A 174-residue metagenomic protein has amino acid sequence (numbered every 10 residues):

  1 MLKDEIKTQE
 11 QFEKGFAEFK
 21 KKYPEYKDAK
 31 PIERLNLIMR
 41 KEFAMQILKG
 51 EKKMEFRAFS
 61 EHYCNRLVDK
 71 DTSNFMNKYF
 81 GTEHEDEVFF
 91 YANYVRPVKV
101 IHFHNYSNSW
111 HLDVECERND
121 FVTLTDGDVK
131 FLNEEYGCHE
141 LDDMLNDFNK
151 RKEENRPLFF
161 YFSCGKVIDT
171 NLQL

Functional and structural regions predicted by a protein language model:
L2-L174: Structured alpha/beta reader/binder surfaces that contact nucleic acids or chromatin modification marks
